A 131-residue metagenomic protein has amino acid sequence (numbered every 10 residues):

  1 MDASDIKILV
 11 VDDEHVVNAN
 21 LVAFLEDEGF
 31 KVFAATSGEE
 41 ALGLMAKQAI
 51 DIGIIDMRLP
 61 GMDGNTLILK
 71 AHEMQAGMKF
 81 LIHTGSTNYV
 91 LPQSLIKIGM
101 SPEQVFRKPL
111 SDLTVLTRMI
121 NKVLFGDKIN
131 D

Functional and structural regions predicted by a protein language model:
M1-K7, D112-D131: Non-catalytic signal-transmission and effector/linker regions of two-component phosphorelay proteins
H15-F33: Two-component/phosphorelay signaling modules centered on CheY-like receiver
A34-I52: Acidic, metal-coordinating helix/loop segments flanking the phosphotransfer/catalytic sites of two-component signaling
S37, D63-T66: Acidic catalytic/metal-coordinating carboxylates
D56: Active-site residues of response regulator receiver
P60: The feature encodes the CheY-like receiver
T66, T87-R107, S111-R118: Alpha4 helix (beta4-alpha4-beta5 surface) of REC/receiver domains from two-component response regulators
H83-G85: Hydrophobic/aromatic residues positioned on beta-strands within the core alpha/beta folds
